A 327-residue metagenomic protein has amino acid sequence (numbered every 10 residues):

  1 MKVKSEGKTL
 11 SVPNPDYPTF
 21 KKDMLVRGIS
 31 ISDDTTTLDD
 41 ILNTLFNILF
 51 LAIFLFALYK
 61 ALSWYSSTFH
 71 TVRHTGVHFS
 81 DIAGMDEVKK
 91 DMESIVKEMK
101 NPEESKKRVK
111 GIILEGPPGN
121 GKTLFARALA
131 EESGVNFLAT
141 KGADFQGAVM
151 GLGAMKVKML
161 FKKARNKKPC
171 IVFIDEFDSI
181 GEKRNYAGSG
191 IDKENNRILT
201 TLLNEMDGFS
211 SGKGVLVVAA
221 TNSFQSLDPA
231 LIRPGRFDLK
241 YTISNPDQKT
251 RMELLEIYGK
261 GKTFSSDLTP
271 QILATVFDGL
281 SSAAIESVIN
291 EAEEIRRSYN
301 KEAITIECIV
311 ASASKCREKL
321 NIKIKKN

Functional and structural regions predicted by a protein language model:
M1: Phosphoinositide-dependent membrane-docking surfaces
K4-T35: Extended, hydrophilic extramembrane loops/domains of integral membrane proteins
T9, K325-N327: Intrinsically disordered, low-complexity N-terminal extensions of AAA+/P-loop NTPases that precede the structured
D34-T71: Interdomain "pre-motor" coupling segment immediately N-terminal to P-loop NTPase/helicase cores
L51-F56, K167, I171-D175, S287: Hydrophobic alpha-helical transmembrane segments in multi-pass membrane proteins
L62, T263-F264, N321: Proline-centered turn/helix-capping motifs that create local helix->coil transitions or kinks
S66-T275, L280, A292: Walker A/P-loop NTP-binding motif of AAA+ ATPase domains
T275-E307, S314-I322: AAA+ ATPase "lid" subdomain C-terminal helix
